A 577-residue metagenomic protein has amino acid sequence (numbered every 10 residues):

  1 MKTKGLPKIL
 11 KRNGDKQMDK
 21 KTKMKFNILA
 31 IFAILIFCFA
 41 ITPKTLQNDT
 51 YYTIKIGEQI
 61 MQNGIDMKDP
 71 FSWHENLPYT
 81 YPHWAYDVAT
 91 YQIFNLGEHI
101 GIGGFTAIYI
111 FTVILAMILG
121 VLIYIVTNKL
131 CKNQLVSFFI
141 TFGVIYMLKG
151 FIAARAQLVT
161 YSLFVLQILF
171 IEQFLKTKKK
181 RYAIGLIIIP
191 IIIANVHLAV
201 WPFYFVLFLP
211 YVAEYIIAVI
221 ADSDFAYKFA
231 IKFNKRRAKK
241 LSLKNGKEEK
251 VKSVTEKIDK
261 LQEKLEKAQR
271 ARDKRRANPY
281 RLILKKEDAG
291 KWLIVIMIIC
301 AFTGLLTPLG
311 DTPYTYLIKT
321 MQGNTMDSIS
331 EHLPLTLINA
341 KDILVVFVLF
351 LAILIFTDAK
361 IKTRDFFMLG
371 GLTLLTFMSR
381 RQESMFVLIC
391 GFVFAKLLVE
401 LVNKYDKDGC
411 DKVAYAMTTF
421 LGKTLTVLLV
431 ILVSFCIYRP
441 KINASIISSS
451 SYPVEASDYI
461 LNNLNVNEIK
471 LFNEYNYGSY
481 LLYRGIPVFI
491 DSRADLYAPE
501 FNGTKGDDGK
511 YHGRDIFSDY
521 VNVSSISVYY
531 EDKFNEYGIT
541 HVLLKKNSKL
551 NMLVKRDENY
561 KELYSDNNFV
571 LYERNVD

Functional and structural regions predicted by a protein language model:
T45-Y52, M61-D66, H74-E75, L198-A359 (+1 more regions): Transmembrane catalytic cores of multi-pass membrane glycosyltransferases and polysaccharide-assembly enzymes
I110-L130: Transmembrane-helix motifs of polytopic, lipid-linked glycan transferases
I123-Y146: Transmembrane-helix signature of polytopic, membrane-embedded enzymes that assemble or transfer cell-envelope glycans
V144-L148, A183-L198, I299-T303, G370-T376: Membrane-interface alpha helices of multi-pass inner-membrane proteins
Q167-A183, Y215, L351-T357: Membrane-interface transmembrane helices that cradle and orient dolichyl/undecaprenyl
Q173-I191, K291-V295, T363-G370: Short hydrophobic alpha-helices at membrane interfaces in multi-pass membrane enzymes
K407-N463, R484, A494-L496, F501-G503 (+3 more regions): Membrane-proximal, lumen/periplasm-facing interface regions of secretory-pathway glyco- and lipid-modifying enzymes
L464-T504, I539-K546, Y572: Short periplasmic/luminal acceptor-recognition loop of GT-C membrane glycosyltransferases, typified by
